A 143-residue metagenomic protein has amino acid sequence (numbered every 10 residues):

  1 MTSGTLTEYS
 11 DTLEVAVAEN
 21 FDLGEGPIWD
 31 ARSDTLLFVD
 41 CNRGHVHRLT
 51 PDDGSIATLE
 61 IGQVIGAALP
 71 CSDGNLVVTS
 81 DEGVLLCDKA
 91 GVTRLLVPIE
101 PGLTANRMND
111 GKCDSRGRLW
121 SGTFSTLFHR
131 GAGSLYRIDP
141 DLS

Functional and structural regions predicted by a protein language model:
M1-D11, H129-A132, I138: Blade/loop signatures of beta-propeller domains
T12-A18, G54-E60, R94-P101, S143: A short beta-strand motif characteristic of beta-propeller blades
E19-S33, G62-V77, G102-R118: Beta-rich, blade/repeat-based domains predominating in secreted/periplasmic proteins but also intracellular
L37-V39, V77-V78, W120-G122: Residue position within the beta-strands of beta-propeller blades
C41, D81, F124-T126: Short loop/turn segments immediately following the C-termini of beta-strands
H45-H47, G83-L85, G133-Y136: A short loop-to-beta-strand structural motif that recurs across blades of beta-propeller domains
T50-G54, D88-V92, D139-L142: Short loop/turn segments that connect beta-strands within beta-propeller blades
T93-S143: Hydrophobic alpha-helical segments and helix pairs
